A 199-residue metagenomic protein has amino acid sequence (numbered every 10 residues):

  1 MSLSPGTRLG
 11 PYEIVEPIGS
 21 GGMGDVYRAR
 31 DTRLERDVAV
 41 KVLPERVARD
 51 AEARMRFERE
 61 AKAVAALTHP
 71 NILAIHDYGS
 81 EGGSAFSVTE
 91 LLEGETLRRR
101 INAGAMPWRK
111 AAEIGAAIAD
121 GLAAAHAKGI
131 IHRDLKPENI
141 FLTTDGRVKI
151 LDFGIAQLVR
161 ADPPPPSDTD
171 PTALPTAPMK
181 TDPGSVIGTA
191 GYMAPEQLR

Functional and structural regions predicted by a protein language model:
M1-R199: Conserved ATP-binding/catalytic core of the eukaryotic-like protein kinase fold, especially serine/threonine kinases
